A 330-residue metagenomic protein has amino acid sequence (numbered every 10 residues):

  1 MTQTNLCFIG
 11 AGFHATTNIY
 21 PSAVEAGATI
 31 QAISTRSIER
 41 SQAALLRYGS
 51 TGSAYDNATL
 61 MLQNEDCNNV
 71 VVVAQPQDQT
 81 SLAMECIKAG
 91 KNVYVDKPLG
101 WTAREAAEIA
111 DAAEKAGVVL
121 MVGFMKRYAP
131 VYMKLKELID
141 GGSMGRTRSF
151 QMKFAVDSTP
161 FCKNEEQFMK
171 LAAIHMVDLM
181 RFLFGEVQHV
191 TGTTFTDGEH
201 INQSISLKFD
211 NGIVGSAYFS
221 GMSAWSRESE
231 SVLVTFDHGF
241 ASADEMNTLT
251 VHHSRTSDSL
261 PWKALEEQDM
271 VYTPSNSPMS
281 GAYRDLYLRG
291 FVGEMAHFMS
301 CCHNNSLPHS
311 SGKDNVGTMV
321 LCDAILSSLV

Functional and structural regions predicted by a protein language model:
M1-G49: N-terminal Rossmann-like dinucleotide-binding module
M1-Q3, A28, L60, N69-A74 (+1 more regions): C-terminal helix-rich "cap/oligomerization" subdomain common to oxidoreductases
S37, G52-A112, G290: Beta-loop-alpha module in the N-terminal Rossmann-like domain of NAD(P)-dependent dehydrogenases, especially those
Q77, G100-P160: A contiguous active-site-proximal alpha/beta segment in oxidoreductase catalytic domains
V95, L120-V122, A243: Hydrophobic residues in well-ordered beta-strands that form the structural core
G123-V131, S158-T191, H200-I201, D314-N315: Mid-domain beta-loop-alpha active-site segment that forms a flexible, acidic cofactor/metal-binding surface
L171-H252, D285-L288, V292-N305: Contiguous beta-strand/loop segments that form the cofactor/metal-binding neighborhood of enzyme cores
